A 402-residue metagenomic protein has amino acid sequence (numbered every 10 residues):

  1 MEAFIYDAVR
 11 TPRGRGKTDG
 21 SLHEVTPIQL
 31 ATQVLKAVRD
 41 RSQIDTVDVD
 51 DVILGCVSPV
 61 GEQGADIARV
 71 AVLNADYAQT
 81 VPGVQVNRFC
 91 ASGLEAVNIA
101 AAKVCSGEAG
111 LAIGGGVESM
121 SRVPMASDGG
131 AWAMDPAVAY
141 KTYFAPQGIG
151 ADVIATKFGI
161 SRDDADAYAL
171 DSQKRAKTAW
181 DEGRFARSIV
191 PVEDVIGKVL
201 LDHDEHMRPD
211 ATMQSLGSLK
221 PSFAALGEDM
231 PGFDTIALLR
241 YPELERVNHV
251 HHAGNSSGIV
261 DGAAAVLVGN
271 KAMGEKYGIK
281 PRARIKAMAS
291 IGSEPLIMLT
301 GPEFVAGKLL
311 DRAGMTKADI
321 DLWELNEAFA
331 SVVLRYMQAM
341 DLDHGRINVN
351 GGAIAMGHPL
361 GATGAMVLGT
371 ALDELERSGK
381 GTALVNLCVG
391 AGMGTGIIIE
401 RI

Functional and structural regions predicted by a protein language model:
V9-P12, H23-Q33, Q43, A167-K271 (+1 more regions): N-terminal extracellular/periplasmic Venus flytrap/periplasmic-binding protein-like
T11, R15-T18, A101-F158, A225-E228: Glycine-rich loop/linker segments at domain edges
S21-A133, I189-H203, L296, D319-M340: Conserved beta-ketoacyl condensing-enzyme motif
T26, C56-G110, K141-I149, G217-G258 (+3 more regions): Conserved catalytic cysteine-centered active-site region of acyl-thioester-dependent Claisen-condensing enzymes
P27-Q43, I67-A71, A96, G148-I154 (+4 more regions): Short, well-ordered amphipathic alpha-helical segments that serve as non-catalytic structural scaffolds within diverse
V86-V117, A155-F185, A265-A272, P359-K380 (+1 more regions): Active-site-proximal alpha-helical scaffold in enzymes
G269-D319, M337: Glycine- and Gly-Pro-enriched alpha-helical subdomains that act as flexible, kink-prone "lid/hinge" or packing modules
